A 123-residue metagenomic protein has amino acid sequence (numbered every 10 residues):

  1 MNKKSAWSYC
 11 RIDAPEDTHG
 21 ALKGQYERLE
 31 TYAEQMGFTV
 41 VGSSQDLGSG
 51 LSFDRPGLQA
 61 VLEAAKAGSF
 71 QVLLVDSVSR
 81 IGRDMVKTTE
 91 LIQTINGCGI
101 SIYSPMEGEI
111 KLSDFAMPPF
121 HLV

Functional and structural regions predicted by a protein language model:
M1-V123: Short, structured surface patches at the beginning of a domain
